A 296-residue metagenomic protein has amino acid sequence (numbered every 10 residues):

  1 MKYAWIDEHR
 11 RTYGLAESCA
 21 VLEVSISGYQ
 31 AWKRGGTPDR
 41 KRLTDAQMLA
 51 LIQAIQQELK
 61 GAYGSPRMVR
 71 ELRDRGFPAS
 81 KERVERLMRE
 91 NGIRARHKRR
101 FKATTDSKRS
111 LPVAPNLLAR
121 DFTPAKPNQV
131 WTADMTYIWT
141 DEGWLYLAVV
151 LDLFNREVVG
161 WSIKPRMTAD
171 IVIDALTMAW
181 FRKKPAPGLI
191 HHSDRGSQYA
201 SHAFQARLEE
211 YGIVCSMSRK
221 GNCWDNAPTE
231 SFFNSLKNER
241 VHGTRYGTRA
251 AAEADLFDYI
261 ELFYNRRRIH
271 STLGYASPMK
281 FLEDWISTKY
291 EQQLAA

Functional and structural regions predicted by a protein language model:
M1-A296: Charged DNA-binding/catalytic regions of mobile-element recombinases
